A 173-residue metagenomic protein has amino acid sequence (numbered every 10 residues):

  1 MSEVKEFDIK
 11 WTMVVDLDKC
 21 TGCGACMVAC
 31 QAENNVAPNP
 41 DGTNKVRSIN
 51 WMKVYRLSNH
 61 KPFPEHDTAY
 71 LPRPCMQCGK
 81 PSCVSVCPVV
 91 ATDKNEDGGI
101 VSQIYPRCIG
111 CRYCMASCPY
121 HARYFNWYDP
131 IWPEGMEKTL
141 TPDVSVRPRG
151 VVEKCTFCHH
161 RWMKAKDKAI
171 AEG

Functional and structural regions predicted by a protein language model:
M1-G173: Non-ligating segments of multi-cofactor redox enzymes
